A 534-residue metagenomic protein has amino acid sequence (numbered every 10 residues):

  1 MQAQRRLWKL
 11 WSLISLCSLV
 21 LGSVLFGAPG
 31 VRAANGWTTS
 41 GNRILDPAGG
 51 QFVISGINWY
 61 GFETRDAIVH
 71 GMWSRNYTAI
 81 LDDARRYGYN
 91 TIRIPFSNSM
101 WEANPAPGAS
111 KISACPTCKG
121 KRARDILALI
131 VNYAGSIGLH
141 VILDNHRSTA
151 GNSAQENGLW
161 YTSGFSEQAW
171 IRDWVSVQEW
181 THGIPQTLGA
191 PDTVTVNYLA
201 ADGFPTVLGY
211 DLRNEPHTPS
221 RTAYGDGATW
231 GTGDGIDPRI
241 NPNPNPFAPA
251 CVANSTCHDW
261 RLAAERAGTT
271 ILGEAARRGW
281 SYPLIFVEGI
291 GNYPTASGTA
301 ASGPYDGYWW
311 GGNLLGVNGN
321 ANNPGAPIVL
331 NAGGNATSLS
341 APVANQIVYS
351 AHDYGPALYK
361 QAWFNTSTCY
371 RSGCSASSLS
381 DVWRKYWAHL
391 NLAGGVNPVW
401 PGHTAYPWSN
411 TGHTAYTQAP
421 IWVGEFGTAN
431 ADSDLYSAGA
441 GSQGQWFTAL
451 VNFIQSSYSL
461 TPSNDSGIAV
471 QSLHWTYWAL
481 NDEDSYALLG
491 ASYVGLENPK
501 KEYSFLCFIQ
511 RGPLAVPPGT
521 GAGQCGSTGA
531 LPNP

Functional and structural regions predicted by a protein language model:
M1-L7: N-terminal secretory signal peptides that target proteins for export/translocation
W11-V24: Bacterial N-terminal signal peptides
P29-T91, A106-T117, Q524-N533: N-terminal carbohydrate-binding accessory modules
Q51-W59, N90-F96, M100, H140-R147 (+5 more regions): Structural recognition of the beta-strand scaffold that forms the well-ordered cores of secreted hydrolase catalytic
G71-T91, F96, M100-D211, D259-E274: An active-site-proximal structural segment forming one wall of the substrate-binding cleft that immediately precedes
W73, R172-G209, R213-Q471: Extracellular glycoside hydrolase catalytic/binding regions
A106-C118, G151-R172, T222-R239, A300-Y308 (+1 more regions): Aromatic- and acidic-residue-enriched segments that line the glycan-binding/catalytic groove of carbohydrate-active
Y161, S433-P534: Aromatic-rich peripheral "rim/lid" segments of glycoside hydrolase catalytic domains that contact and position glycan
